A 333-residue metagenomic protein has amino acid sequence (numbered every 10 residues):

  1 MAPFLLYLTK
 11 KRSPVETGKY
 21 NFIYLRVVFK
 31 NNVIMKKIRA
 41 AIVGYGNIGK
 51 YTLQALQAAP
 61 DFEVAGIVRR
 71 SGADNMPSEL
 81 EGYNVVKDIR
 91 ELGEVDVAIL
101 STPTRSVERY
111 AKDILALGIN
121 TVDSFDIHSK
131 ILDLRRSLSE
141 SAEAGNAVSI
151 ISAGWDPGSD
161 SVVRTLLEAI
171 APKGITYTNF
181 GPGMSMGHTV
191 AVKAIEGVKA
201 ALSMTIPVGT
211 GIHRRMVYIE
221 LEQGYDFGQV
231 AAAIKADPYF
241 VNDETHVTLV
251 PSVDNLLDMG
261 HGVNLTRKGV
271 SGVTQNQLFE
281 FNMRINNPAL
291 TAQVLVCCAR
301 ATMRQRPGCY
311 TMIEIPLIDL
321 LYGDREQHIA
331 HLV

Functional and structural regions predicted by a protein language model:
M1-L6, R12-G18: Positively charged N-terminal leader segments that act as targeting/secretion signals
P14, Y20-L117: N-terminal glycine-/serine-/threonine-rich beta1-alpha1-beta2 phosphate-ribose binding loop of Rossmann-like
R39, K50-Y51, A58-I89, G183-A301 (+1 more regions): C-terminal substrate-binding/catalytic lobe of Rossmann-fold NAD(P)-dependent oxidoreductases
G46-I48, H128-I131, S152-D160, P182-S185: Gly/Ser/Thr-rich loops at beta-strand to alpha-helix junctions that form or flank small-molecule/cofactor-binding
D123, S149-A153, N179, L202-S203: General beta-strand structural signal in soluble alpha/beta enzymes
D126-V148: Rossmann-fold NAD(P)-binding glycine/threonine-rich loop
S159-N179, G187-A191: Rossmann-like NAD(P)H-binding beta-loop-alpha module
T302-V333: C-terminal helix-rich "cap/oligomerization" subdomain common to oxidoreductases
